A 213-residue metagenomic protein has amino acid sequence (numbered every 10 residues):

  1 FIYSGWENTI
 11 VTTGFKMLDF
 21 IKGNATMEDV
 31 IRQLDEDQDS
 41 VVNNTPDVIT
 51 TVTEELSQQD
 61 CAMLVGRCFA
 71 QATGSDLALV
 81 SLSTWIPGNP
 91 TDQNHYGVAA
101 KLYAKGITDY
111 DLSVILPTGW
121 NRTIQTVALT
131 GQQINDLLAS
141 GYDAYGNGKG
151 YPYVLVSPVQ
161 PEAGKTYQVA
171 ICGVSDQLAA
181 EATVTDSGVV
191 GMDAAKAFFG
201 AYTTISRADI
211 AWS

Functional and structural regions predicted by a protein language model:
F1-S213: Catalytic centers of hydrolytic enzymes
